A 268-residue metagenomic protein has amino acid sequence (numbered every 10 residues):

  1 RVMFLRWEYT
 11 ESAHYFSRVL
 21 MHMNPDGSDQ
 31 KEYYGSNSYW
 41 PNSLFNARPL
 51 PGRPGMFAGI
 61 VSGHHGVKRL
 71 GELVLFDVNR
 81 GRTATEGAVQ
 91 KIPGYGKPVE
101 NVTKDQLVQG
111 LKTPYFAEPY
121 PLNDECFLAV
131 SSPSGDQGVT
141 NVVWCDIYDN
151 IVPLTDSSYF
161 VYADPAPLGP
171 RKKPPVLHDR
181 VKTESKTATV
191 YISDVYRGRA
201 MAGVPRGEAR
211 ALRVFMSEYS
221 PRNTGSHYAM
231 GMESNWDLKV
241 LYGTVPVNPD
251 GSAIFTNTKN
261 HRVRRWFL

Functional and structural regions predicted by a protein language model:
L5-P41, V61-E86, P133-N141: A flexible loop/linker signature enriched in serine peptidases of the S9 family
S28, P54-G55: Extended catalytic-interface subdomain
L44-N46: Noncatalytic linker/hinge segments flanking ATPase motor cores
P49, A58-R80, Q90-L268: Extended surface/linker regions that mediate inter-domain or inter-protein docking in multi-component redox
